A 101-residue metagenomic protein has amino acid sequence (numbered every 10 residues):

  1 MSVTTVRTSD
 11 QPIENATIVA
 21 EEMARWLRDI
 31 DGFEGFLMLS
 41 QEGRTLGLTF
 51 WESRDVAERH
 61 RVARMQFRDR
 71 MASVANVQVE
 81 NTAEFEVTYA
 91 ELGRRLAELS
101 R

Functional and structural regions predicted by a protein language model:
M1-L46, E52-Q66, S73-R101: Short S/T/G/P-rich N-terminal loop/turn motif that feeds into the first structured element of a domain
